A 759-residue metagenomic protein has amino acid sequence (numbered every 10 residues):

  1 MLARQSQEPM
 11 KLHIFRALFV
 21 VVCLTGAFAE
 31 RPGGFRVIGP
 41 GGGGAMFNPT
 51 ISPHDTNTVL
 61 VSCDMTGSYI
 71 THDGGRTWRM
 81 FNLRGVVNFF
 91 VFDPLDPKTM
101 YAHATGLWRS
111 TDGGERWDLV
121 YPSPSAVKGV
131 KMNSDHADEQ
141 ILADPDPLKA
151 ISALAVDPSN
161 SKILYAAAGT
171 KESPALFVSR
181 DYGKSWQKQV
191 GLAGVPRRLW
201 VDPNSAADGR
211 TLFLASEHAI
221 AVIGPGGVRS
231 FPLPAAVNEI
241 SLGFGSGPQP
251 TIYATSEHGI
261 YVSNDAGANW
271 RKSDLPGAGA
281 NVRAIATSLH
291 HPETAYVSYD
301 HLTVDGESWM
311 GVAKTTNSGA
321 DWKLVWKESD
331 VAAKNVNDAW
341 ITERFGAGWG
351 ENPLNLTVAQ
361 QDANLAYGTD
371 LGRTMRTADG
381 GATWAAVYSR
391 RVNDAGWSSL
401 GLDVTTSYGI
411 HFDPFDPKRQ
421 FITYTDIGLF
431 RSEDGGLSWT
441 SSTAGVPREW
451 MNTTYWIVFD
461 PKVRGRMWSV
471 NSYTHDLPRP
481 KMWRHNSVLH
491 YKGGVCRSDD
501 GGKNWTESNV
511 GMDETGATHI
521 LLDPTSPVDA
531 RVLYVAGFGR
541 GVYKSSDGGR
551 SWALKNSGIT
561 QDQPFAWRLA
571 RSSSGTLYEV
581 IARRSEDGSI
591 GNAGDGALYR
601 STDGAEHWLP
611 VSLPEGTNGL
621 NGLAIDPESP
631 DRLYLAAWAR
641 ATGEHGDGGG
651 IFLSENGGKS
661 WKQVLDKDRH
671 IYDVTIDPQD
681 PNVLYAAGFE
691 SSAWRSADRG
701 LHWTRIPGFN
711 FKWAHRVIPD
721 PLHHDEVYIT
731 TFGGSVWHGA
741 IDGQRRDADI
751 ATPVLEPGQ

Functional and structural regions predicted by a protein language model:
R4-A17: Bacterial N-terminal signal peptides that target proteins for export
I14, F19-V20, L24, F28-Q759: Extracellular glycan-interacting surfaces
